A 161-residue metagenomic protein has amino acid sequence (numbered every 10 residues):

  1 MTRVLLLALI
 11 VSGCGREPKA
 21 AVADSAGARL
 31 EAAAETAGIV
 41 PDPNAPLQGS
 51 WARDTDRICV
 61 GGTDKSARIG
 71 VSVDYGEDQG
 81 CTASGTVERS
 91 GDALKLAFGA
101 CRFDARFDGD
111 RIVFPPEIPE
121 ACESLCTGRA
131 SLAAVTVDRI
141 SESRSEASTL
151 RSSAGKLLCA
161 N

Functional and structural regions predicted by a protein language model:
M1-S12: Sec-dependent bacterial lipoprotein signal peptides
C14-E17: Bacterial signal peptide processing site
G27-C59, E146-N161: Tryptophan-anchored aromatic micro-motifs
D56-K95: N-terminal glycine/threonine-rich, aromatic-flanked beta-hairpin/loop signature
G99-A133: Surface-exposed, polar helix/loop patches in the mature regions of secreted/periplasmic/lumenal proteins that form
L125-N161: C-terminal partner/receptor-binding element of secreted or periplasmic proteins
